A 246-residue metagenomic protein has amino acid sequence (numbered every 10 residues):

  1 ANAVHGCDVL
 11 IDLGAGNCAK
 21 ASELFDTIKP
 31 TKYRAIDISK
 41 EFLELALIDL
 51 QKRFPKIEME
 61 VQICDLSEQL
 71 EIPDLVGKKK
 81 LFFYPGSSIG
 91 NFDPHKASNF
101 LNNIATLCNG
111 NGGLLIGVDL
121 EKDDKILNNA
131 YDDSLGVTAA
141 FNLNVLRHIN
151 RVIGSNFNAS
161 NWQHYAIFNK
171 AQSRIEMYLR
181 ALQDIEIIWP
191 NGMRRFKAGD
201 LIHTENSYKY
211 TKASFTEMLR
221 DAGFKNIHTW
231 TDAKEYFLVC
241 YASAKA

Functional and structural regions predicted by a protein language model:
G6-G16: Conserved class I S-adenosyl-L-methionine
N17-K29: Conserved SAM-binding loop of SAM-dependent methyltransferases across substrates and taxa, primarily the Class I
K32-D37: Conserved SAM-binding motif I beta-strand of class I
S39-E41: Conserved SAM/SAH-binding beta-strand->alpha-helix loop
K79-L101: A short SAM/SAH-binding and catalytic strip from SAM-dependent methyltransferases
S98-G110: A short glycine-rich, Lys/Arg-flanked "PGG" loop and its adjoining helix->strand segment in the class I
L107-E121: Conserved beta-strand signature within the Rossmann-like core of class I S-adenosyl-L-methionine
N128-K212, T216-A222: Substrate-binding/catalytic lobe of Class I Rossmann-like enzymes that use SAM or dcSAM, i.e., the mid-to-C-terminal
